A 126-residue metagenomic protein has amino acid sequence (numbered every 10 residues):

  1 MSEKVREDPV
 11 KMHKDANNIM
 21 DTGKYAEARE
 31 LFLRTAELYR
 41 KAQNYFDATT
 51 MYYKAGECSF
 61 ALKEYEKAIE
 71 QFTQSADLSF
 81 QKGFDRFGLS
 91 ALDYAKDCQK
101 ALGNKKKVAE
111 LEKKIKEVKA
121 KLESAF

Functional and structural regions predicted by a protein language model:
M1-S2, Y39-Y45, F80-D85: Flexible helix-coil transition and linker loops at the boundaries of alpha-helical arrays
S2-K41: Alpha-helical segment of the N-proximal tetratricopeptide repeat
A28, R34-T35, A55, A68 (+3 more regions): Tetratricopeptide repeat
